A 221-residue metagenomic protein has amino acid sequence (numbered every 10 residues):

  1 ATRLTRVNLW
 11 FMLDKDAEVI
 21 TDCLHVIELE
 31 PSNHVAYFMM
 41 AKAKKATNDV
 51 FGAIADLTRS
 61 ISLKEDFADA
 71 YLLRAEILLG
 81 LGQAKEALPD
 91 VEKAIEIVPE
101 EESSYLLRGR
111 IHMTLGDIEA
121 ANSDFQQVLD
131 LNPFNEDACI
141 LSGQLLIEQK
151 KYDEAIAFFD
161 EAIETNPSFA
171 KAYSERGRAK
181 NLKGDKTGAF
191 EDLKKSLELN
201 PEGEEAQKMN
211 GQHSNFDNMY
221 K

Functional and structural regions predicted by a protein language model:
A1-K221: Alpha-helical tetratricopeptide repeat
